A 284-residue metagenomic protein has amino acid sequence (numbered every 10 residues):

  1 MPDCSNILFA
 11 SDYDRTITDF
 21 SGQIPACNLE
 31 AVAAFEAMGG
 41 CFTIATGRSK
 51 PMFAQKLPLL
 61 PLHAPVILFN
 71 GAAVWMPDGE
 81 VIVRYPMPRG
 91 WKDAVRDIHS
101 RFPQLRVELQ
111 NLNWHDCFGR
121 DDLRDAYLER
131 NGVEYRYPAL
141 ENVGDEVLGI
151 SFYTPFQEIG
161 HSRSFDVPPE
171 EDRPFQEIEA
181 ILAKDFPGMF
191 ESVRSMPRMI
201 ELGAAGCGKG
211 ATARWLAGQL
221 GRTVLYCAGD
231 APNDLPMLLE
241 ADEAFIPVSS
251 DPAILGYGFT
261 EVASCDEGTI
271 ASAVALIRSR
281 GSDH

Functional and structural regions predicted by a protein language model:
P2-A10, C27-G40, L182, F186: A short, Lys/Arg-enriched amphipathic alpha-helix followed by its capping loop at the start of a domain
D3-N6, P25, E201-H284: Mg2+-dependent phosphoryl-transfer enzymes with acidic/Ser/Thr/Gly-rich catalytic loops
S5-G22, L238: Asp-based phosphoryl-transfer active-site loop
Y13, R48, G229-A231: Active-site metal-binding loops of divalent metal-dependent hydrolases
S21-R124: Active-site phosphate-binding/coordination module
A37-T43, L62-A64, G149, T223-L225 (+2 more regions): Short active-site oxyanion
H63-F69, R84-Y85, L128-R130, A244-V248 (+1 more regions): Short hydrophobic/aromatic-enriched beta-strand-loop microsegments
L105-R106, Q110-A228, P232, M237: Conserved acidic, metal-coordinating active-site core of Asp-based, Mg2+-dependent phosphoryl-transfer enzymes
